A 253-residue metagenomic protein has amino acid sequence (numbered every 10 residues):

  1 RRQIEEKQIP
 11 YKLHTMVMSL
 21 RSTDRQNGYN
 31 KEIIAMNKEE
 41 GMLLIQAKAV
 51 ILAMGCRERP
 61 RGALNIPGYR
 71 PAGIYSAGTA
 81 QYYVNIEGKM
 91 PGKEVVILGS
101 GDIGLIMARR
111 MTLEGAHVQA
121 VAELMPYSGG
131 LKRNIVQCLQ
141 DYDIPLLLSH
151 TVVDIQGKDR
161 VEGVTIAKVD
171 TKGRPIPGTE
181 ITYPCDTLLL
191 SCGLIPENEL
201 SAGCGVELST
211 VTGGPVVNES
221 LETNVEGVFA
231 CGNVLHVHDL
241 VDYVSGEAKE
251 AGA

Functional and structural regions predicted by a protein language model:
R1-E94, T171-G178, T182, L189 (+1 more regions): FAD-binding core/adjacent interface of flavoenzyme oxidoreductases
I4-N37, T112-E199: A Rossmann-like FAD-binding core segment of flavoenzymes
L52, G73-V84, T187-H238: FAD-site-proximal beta/loop scaffold in flavoenzymes
R57-E58, G101-I103, I195, L235: Residue-level detector of alpha-helix initiation sites
P60-G62, I106, G130, R174 (+3 more regions): Short helix/loop capping segments that flank catalytic or ligand/cofactor-binding pockets
A63-I66, A108-R110, L200-G203, D242-Y243: Short amphipathic alpha-helical segments
T79-S128: Rossmann-like NAD(P)H-binding beta-loop-alpha module
C231-A253: A conserved FAD-binding loop/helix module that cradles the flavin
